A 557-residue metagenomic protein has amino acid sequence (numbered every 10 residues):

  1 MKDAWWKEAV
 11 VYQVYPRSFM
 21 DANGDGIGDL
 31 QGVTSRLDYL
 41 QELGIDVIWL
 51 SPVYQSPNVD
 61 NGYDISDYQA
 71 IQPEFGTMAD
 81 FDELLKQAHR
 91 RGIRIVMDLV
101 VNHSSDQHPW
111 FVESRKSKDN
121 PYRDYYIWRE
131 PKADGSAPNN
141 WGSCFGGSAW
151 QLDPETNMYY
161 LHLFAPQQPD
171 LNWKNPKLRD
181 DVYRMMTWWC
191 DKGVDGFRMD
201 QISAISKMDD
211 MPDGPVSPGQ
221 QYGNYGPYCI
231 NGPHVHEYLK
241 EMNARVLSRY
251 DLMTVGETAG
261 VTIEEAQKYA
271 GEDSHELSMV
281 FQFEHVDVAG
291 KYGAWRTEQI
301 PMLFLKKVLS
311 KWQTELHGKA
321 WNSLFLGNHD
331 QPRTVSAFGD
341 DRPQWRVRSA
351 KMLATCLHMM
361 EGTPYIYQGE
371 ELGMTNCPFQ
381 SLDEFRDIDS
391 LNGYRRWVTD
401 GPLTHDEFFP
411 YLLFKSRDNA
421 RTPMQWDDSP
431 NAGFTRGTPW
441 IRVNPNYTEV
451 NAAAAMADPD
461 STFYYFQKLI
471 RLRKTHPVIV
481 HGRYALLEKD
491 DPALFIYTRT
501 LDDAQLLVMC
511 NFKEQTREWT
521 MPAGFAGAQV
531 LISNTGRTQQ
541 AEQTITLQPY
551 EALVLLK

Functional and structural regions predicted by a protein language model:
M1-K557: Active-site and adjacent substrate-binding regions of carbohydrate-active enzymes
